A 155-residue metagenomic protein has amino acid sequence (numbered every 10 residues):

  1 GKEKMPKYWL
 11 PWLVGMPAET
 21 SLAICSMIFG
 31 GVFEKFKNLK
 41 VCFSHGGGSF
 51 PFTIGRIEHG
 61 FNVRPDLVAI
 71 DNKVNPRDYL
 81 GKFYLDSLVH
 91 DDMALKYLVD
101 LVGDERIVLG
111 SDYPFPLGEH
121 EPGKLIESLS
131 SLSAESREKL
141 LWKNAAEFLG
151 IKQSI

Functional and structural regions predicted by a protein language model:
G1-D78, M93-E105: Histidine/acidic residue-rich metal-binding segments in metalloenzymes
L39, G48-S49, N72, Y84-L85 (+2 more regions): Mid-to-C-terminal alpha-helical segments outside catalytic/metal-binding sites
G81: Short beta-strand or tight-loop elements that sit immediately N-terminal to catalytic metal-binding acidic residues
